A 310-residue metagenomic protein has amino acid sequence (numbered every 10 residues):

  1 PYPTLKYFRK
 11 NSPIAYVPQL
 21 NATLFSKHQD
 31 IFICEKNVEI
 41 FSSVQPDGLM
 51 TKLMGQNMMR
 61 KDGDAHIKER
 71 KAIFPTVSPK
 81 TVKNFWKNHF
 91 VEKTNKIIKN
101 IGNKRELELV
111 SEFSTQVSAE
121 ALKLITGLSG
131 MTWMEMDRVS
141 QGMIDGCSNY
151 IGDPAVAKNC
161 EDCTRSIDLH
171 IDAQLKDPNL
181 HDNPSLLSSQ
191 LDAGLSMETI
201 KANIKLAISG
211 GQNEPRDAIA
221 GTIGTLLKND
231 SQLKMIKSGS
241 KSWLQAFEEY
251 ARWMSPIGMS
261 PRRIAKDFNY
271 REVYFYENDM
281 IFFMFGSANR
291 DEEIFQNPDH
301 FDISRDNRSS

Functional and structural regions predicted by a protein language model:
P1-S310: Cytochrome P450
